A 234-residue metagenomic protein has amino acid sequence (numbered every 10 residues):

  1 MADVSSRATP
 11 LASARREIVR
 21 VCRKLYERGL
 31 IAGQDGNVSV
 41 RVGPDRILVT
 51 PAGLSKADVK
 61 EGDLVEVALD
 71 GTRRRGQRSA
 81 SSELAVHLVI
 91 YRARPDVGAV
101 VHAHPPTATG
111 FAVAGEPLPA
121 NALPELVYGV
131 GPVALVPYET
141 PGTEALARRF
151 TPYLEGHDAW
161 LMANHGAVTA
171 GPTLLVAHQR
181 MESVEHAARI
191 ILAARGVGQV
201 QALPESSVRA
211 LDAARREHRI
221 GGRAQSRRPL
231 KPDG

Functional and structural regions predicted by a protein language model:
M1-G234: Glycine-rich flexible loops
